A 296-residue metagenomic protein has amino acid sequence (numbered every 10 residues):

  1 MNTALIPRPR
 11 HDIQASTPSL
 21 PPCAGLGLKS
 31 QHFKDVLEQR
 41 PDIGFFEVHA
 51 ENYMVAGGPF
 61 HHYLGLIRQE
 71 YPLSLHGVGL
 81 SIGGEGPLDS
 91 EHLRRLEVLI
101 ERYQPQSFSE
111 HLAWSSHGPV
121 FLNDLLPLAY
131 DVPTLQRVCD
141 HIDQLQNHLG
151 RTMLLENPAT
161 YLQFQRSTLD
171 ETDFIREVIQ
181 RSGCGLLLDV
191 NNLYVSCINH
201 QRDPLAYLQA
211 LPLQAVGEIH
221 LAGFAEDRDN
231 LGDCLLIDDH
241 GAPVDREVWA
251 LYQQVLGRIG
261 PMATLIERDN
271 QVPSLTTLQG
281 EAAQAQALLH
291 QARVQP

Functional and structural regions predicted by a protein language model:
N2-V98: N-terminal pre-domain/capping segments
F33, A50-H62, S81-E91, Y161-L169 (+3 more regions): Acidic-and-aromatic substrate-binding clefts and catalytic sites of carbohydrate-active enzymes
F33-L37, F164-Q180, C197-Q209, T276-Q279: Distinct, well-ordered alpha-helical segments
D35-P41, G57-L75, E91-Q106, Q144-H148 (+3 more regions): Acidic (Asp/Glu)-rich catalytic clusters
F46, F108, D189, I219 (+1 more regions): Conserved, mostly hydrophobic/aromatic
G57, P87, L125-D131, L135 (+1 more regions): Gly/Pro-rich active-site loop or hairpin
D89-L186: Active-site acidic/histidine proton-transfer and metal-coordination neighborhood in alpha/beta enzyme cores
L275-Q295: C-terminal helical cap(s) of enzyme catalytic domains, especially alpha/beta-barrels
